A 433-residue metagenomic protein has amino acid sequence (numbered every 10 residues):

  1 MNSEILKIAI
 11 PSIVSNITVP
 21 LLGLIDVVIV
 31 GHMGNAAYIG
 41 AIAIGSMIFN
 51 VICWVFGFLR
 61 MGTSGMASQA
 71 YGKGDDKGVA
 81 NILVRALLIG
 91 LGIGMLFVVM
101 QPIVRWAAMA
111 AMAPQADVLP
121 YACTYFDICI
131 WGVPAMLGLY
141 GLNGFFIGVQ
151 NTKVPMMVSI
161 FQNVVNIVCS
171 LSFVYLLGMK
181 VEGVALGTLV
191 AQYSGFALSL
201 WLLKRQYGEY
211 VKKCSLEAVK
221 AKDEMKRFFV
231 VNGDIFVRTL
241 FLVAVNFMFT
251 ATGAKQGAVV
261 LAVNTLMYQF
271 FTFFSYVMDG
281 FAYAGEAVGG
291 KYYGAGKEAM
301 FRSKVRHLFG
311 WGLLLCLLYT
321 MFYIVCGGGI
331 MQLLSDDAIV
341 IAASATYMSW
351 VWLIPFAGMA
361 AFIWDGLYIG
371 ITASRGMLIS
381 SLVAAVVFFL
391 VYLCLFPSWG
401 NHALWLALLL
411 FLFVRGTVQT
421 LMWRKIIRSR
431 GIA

Functional and structural regions predicted by a protein language model:
M1-A9, A67-P134, L176-F236, G289-I354 (+1 more regions): Short alpha-helical transmembrane segments in multi-pass integral membrane proteins
M1-M33, M47-G62, M66, L91-V98 (+5 more regions): N-terminal transmembrane alpha-helices
K7-D26, I128, L139, F161-Q162 (+5 more regions): Transmembrane helical elements of multi-pass membrane transporters/channels
L21-G40, M109-A116, S172-M179, L240-F273 (+2 more regions): Helix-terminus/linker motif at the lipid-water interface of multi-pass membrane proteins
L24-V28, A107, G141-F145, I167-S172 (+6 more regions): Alpha-helical transmembrane segments of multipass membrane proteins
I39-V99, M136-P155, T250, L261-G327 (+2 more regions): Small-residue-rich hydrophobic transmembrane alpha-helices
I128-G148, P155-N166, V184-S199, D279-A282 (+3 more regions): Short runs within selected transmembrane alpha-helices of multi-pass transporters and secretion channels
